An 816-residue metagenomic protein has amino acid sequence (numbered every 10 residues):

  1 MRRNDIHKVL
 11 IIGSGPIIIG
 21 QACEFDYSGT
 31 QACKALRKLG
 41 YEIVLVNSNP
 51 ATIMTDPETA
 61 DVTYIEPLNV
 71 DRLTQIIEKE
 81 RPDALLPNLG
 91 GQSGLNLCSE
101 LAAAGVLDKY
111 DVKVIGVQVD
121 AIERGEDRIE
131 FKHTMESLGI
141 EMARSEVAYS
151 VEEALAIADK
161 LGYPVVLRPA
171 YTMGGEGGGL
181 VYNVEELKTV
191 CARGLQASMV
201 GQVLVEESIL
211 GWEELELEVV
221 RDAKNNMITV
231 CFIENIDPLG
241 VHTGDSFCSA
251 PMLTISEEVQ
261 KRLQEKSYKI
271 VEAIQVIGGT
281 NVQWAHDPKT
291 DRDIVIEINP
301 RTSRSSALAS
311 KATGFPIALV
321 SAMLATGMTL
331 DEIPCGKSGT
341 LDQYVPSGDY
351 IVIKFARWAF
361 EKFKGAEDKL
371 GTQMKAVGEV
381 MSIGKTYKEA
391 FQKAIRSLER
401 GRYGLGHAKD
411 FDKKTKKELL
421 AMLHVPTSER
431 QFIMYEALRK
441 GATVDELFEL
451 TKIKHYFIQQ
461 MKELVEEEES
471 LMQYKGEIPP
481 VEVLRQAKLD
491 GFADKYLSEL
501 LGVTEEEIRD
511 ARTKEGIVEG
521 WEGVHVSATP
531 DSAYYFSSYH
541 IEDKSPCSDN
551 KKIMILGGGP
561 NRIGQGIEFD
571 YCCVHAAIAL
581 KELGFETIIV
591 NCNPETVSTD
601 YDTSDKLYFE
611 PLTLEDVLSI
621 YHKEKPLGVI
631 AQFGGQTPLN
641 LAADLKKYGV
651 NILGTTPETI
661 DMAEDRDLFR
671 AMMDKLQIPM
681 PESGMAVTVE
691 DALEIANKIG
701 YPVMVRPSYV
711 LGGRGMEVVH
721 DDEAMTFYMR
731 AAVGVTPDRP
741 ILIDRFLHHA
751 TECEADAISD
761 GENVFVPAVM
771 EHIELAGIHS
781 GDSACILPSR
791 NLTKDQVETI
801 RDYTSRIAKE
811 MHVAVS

Functional and structural regions predicted by a protein language model:
R2, H7, D26, Q31 (+24 more regions): ATP-dependent carboxylate activation and anion-phosphoryl transfer catalytic cores that bind Mg-ATP to form
V9-L10, P16, I553: Conserved hydrophobic helix-helix packing surfaces used for dimerization/oligomerization
D83-L89, L627-F633: Periplasmic-binding protein-like
Q92-Y110, T637-G649: Short Gly/Thr/Asp-enriched flexible loops that form oxyanion-binding sites at enzyme active sites
K109-G178, T655-M716: A conserved helix-loop-beta module that forms one wall/lid of the active-site cleft in ATP-utilizing catalytic domains
E449-Q459, E499-D510: Short, basic interhelical loop/turn and adjoining N-cap of the next helix at nucleic-acid- or acidic-partner-contacting
E505-I541, E694: Conserved catalytic/ligand-binding micro-motifs in nucleotide and anionic cofactor chemistry
